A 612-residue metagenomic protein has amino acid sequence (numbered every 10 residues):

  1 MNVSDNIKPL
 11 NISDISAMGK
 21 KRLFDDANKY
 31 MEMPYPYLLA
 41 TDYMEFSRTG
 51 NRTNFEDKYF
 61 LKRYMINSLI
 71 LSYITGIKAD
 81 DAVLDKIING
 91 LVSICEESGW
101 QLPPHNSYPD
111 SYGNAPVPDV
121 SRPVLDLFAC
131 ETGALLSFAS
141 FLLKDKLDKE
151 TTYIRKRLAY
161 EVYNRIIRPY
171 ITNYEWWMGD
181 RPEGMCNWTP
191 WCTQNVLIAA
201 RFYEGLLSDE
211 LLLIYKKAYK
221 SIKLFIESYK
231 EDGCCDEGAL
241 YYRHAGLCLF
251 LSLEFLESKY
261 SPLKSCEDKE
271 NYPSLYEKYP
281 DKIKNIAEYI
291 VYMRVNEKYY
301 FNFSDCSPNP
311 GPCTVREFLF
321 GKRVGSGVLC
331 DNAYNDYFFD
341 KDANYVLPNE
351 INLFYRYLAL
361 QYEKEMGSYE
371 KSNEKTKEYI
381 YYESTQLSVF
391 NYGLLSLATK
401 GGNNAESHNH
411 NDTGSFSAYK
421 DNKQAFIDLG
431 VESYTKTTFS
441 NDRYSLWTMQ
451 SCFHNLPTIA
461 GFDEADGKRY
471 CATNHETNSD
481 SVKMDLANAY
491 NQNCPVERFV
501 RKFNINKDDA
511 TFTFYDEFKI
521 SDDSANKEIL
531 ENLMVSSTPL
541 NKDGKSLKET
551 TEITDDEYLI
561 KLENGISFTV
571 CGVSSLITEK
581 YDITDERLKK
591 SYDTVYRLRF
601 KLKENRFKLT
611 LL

Functional and structural regions predicted by a protein language model:
M1-D5, P9-F46: Low-complexity, Ser/Thr/Pro/Gly-enriched N-terminal "stalk/linker" regions
A27-L38, K86-H105, I154-M178, L213-G233 (+1 more regions): Long, well-ordered core segments of solenoidal/helical folds
T49-R63, Y112-A129, T172-P190, K230-R243 (+3 more regions): Solvent-exposed loop and edge beta-strand segments that line ligand/cofactor-binding and catalytic clefts
M65-D81, E131-E150, C192-L207, L247-L263 (+3 more regions): Well-ordered alpha-helical scaffold segments within catalytic/enzyme domains
Y73-I88, A139-Y163, A200-Y219, L256-I283 (+1 more regions): Structural helix-adjacent loops and short alpha-helical linkers that scaffold large soluble proteins
N106-P109, F338-A343, K436-L612: CBM-like, beta-strand-rich accessory domains located in the C-terminal region of large, secreted polysaccharide-active
A115-L240, G367-K371: Active-site lining segments of carbohydrate-active enzymes
G246-L247, L251-F426, K590-S591, V595 (+1 more regions): Carbohydrate-active enzyme catalytic cores, enriched for enzymes that act on polyanionic acidic polysaccharides
